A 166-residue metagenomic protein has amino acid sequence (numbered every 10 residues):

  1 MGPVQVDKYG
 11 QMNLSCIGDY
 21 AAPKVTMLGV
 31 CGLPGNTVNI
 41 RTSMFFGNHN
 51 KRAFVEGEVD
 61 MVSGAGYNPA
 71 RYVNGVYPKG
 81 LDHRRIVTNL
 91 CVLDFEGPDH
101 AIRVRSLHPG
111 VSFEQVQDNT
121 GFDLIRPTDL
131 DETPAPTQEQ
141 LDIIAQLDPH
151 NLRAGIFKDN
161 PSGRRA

Functional and structural regions predicted by a protein language model:
M1-T120: Conserved phosphate- and dinucleotide-binding cores of soluble alpha/beta proteins, encompassing both enzyme active
D82-R103, D123-A166: Intrinsically disordered, low-complexity segments enriched in small residues
